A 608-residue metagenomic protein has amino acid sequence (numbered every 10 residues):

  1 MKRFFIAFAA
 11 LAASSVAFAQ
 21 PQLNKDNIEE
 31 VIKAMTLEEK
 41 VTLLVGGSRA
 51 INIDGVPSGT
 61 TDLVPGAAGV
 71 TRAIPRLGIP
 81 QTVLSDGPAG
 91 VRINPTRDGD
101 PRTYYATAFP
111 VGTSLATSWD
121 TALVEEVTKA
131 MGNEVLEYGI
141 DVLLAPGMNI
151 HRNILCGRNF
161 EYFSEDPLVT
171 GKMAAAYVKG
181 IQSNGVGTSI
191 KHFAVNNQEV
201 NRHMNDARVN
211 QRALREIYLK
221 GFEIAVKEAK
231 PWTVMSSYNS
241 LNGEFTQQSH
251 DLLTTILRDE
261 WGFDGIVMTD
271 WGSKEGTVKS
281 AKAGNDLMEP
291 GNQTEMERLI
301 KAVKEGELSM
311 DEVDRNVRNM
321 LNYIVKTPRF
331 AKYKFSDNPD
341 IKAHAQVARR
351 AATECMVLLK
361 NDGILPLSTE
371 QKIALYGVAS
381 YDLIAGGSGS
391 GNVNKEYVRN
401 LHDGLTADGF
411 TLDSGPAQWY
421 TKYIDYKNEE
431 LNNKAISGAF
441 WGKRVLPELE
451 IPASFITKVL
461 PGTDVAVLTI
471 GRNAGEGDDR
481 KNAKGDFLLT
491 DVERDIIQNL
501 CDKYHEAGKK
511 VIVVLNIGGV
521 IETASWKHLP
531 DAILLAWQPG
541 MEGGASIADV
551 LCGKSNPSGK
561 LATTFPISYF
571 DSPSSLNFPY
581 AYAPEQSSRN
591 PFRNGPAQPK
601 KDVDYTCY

Functional and structural regions predicted by a protein language model:
M1-Q22: Bacterial Sec-dependent N-terminal signal peptides
F18-Y608: Glycoside hydrolase catalytic-domain context in secreted enzymes
